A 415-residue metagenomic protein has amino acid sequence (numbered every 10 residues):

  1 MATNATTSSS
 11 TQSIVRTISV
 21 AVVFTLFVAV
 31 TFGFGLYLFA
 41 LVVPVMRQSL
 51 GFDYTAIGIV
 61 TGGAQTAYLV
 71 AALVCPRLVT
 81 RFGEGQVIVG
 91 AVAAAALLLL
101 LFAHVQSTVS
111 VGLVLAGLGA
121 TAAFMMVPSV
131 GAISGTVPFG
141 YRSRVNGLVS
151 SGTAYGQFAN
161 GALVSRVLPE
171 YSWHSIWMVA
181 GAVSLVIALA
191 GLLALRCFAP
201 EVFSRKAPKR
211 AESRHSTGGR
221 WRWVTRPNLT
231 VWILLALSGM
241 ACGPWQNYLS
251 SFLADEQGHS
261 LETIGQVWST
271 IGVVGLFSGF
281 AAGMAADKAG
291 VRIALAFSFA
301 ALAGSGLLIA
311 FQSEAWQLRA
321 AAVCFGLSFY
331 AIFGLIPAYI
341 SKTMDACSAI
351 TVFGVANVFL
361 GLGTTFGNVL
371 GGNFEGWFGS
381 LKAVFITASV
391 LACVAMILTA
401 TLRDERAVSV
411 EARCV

Functional and structural regions predicted by a protein language model:
Y37, Q65-L73, F158, G272-F280 (+1 more regions): Residue-level signature of mid-helix packing/kink "hotspots" within the transmembrane helices of 12-pass Major
F39-A40, P227-S269, L276: Extracytoplasmic gate region of multi-pass secondary transporters
M46-R47, L78-V79, L163-Y171, L253-A254 (+2 more regions): Interfacial helix-cap and linker-helix signal at transmembrane-aqueous boundaries of multi-pass secondary transporters
A71-G83, G279-G290, G376: Helix-to-loop junctions at the C-terminal end of transmembrane segments in multipass secondary transporters
Q86-L100, I293-L307: Structural signature of the two symmetry-related core transmembrane helices
A116-S151: Cytoplasmic helix-loop-helix junction between adjacent transmembrane helices in 12-TM secondary transporters
L148-A199: Helix-loop-helix hairpin linking two adjacent transmembrane segments in secondary transporters
C347-F378: A late C-terminal transmembrane helix in Major Facilitator Superfamily
